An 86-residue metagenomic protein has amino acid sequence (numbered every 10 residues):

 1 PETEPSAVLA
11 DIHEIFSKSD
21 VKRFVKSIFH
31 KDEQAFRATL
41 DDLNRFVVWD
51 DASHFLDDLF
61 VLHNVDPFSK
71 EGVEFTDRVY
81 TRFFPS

Functional and structural regions predicted by a protein language model:
P1-S17: Eukaryotic extended interaction platforms
S19, F24-S27, Q34, A38 (+1 more regions): Alpha-helical oligomerization segments
